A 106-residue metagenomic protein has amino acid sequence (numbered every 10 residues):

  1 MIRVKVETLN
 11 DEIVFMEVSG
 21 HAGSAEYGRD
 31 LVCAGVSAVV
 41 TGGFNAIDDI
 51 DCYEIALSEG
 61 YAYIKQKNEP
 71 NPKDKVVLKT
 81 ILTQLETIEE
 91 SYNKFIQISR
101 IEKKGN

Functional and structural regions predicted by a protein language model:
M1-L31, T41-N106: N-terminal intrinsically disordered, cationic/polar leader segments that include organellar targeting peptides
V32-V36: Short, conserved glycine- and acidic-residue-centered signature motifs in active-site or ligand-binding loops
